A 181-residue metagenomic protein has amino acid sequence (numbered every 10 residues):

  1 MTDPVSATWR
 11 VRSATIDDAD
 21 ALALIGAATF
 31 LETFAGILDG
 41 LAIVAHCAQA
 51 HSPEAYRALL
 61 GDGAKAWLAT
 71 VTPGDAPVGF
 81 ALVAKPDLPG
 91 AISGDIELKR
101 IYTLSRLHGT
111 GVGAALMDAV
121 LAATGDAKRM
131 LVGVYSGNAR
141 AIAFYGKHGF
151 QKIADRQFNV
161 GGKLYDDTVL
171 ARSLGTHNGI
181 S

Functional and structural regions predicted by a protein language model:
P4-V5, W9, S13-A19, L24-H108 (+2 more regions): Acetyl-CoA-dependent GNAT
V44-A45, N159-G161: Short, small-residue-enriched loops and turns at beta-alpha junctions that line or gate enzyme active sites
G94, D166-D167: Residues on conserved beta-strands of the protein kinase catalytic domain
G94, R156-Q157: Conserved catalytic-core motifs of eukaryotic protein kinase domains, centered on the activation segment
R100-Y102, L131-G133, V169: Short aromatic/hydrophobic contact patches that present stacked aromatics for nucleic-acid/ligand binding
A114, G137-A154, G161-Y165: Conserved active-site alpha-helix within GNAT-family acetyltransferase domains
T124-V134: Conserved GNAT acetyl-CoA-binding A-motif
